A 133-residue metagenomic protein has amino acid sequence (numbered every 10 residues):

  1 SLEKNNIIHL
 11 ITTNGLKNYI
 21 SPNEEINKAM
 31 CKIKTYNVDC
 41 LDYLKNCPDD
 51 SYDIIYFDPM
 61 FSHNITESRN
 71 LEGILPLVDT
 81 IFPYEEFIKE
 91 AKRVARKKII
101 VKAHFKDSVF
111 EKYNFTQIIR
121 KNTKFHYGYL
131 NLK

Functional and structural regions predicted by a protein language model:
S1, Y56-D58, I100: Generic enzyme active-site microenvironment
L2-I54: S-adenosyl-L-methionine
I7, N18, I54, T66 (+2 more regions): S-adenosyl-L-methionine-dependent methyltransferase catalytic core, i.e., the SAM/SAH-binding region
T13, D49, E67-N70, K112-N114: Short amphipathic alpha-helical segments
L44, H63, D107: Glycine-rich nucleotide phosphate-binding loop and flanking beta-alpha elements of Rossmann-like dinucleotide-binding
C47, S51-Y56, S62, A103 (+1 more regions): Conserved AdoMet/S-adenosylmethionine-binding subsite of the radical SAM
P59-F87: Mobile active-site "lid"/loop adjacent to the S-adenosyl-L-methionine
Y84-N131: Conserved Class I SAM-dependent methyltransferase catalytic core
